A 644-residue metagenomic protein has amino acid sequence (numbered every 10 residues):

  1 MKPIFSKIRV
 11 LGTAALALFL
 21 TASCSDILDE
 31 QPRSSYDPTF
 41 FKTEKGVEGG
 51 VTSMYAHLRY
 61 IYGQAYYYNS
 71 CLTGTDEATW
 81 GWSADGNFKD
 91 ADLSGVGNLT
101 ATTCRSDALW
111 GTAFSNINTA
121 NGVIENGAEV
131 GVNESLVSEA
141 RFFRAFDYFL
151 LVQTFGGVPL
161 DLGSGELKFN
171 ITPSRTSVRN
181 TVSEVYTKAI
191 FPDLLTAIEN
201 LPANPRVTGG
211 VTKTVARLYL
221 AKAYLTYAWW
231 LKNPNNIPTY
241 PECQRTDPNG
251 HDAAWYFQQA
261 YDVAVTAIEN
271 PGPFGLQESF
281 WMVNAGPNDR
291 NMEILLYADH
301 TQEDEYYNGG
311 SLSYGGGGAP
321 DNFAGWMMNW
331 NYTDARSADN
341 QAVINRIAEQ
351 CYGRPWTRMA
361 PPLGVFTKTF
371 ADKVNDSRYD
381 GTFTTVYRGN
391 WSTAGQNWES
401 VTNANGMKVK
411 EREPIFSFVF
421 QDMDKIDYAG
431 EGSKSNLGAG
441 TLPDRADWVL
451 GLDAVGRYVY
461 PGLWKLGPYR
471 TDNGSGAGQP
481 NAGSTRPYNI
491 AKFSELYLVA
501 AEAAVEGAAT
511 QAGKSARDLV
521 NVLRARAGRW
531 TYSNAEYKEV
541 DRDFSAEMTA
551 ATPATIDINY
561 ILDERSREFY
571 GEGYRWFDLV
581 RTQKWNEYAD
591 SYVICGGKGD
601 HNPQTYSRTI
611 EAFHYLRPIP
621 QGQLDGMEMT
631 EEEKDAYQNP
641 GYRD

Functional and structural regions predicted by a protein language model:
M1-A22: Sec-dependent bacterial lipoprotein signal peptides
S23-C24, A113, N284-E349, Y458-Y460 (+3 more regions): Long, intrinsically disordered, low-complexity segments
C24-S70, G622-D644: Membrane-proximal, proline-rich intrinsically disordered regions
E44-Y66, S83-F155, S174-K213, D427-Y488 (+1 more regions): Conserved, well-structured interaction surfaces
A65-W82, L162-S164, L201-L218, L231-V343 (+4 more regions): Short, surface-exposed recognition loops and adjoining beta-strand edges that mediate ligand/DNA contacts, enriched
V152-P159, P205, A223-N235, E506-A509: Short coil/turn linking the two alpha-helices of tandem helical-hairpin repeats
T357-K492: Flexible, polar/acidic helix-loop-strand segments at domain edges
